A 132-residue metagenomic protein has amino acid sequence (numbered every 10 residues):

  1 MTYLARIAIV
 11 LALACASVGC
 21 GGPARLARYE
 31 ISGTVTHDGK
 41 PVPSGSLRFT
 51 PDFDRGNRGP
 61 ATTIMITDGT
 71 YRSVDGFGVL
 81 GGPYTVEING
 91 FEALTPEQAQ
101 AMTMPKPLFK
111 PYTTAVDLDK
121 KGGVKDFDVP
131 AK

Functional and structural regions predicted by a protein language model:
T2-K132: Glycine/proline-rich low-complexity segments that form flexible loops, beta-turns, and polyproline
